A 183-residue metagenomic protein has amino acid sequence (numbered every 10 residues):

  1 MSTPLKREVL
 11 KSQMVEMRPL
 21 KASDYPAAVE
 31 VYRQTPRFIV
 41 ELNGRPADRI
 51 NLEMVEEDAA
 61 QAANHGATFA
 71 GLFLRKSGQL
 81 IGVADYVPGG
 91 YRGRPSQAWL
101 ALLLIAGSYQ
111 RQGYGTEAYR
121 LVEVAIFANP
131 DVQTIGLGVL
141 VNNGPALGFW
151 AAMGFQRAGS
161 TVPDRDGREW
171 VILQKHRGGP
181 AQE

Functional and structural regions predicted by a protein language model:
M1-E8, D166-E183: Terminal substrate-recognition subdomain of acyl/acetyltransferases
P4-V15, P19-Y25, R33-Q110, Y119-A125 (+2 more regions): Acetyl-CoA-dependent GNAT
A27, W99-L100, T134, P145: Amphipathic alpha-helical recognition patches that constitute DNA-binding helices
V87, S160-P163: Short, solvent-exposed loop/turn elements at beta->coil junctions and helix N-caps that rim active or binding pockets
G113: Glycine-rich phosphate-binding loop
T116, V141-G159: Conserved active-site alpha-helix within GNAT-family acetyltransferase domains
V122, L137-L147, P163-R168: Conserved beta-strand-loop-alpha-helix junction that forms the acyl-donor binding cleft
A128-G138: Conserved GNAT acetyl-CoA-binding A-motif
